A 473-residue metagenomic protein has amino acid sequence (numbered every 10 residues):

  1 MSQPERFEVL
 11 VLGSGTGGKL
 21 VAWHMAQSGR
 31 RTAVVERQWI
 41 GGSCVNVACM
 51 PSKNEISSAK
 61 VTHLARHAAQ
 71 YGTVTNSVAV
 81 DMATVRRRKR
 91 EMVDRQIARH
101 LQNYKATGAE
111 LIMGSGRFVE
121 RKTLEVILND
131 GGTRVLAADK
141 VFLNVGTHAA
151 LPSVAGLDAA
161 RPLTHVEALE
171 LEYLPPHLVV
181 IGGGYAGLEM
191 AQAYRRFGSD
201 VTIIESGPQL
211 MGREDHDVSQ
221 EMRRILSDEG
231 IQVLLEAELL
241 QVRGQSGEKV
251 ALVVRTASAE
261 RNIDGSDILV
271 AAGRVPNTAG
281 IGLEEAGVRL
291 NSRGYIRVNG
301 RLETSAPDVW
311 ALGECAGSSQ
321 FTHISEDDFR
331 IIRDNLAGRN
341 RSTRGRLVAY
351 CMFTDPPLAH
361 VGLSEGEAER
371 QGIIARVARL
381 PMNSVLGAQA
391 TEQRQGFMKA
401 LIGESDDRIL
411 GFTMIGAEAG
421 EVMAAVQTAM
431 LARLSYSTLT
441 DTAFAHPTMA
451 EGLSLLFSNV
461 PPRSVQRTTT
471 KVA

Functional and structural regions predicted by a protein language model:
S2-F7, H24-R30, V35-L174, T202 (+7 more regions): Glycine-rich flavin
Q3-G15, L174-G184: Beta1/beta-strand and adjacent pyrophosphate-binding region of the FAD-binding site in flavoprotein oxidoreductases
L10-L12, G116, L124, V135-G146 (+5 more regions): Short hydrophobic core segments
L12-Q38, S43, M50, N54-V61 (+2 more regions): Flexible, glycine-rich terminal cap/loop adjacent to redox cofactors in electron-transfer oxidoreductases
G18, G184-G187, S325: Catalytic nucleophile loop
W23, Q192, R223-R224, G366: Alpha-helical segments flanking ligand/cofactor-binding loops in enzyme cores
C49, L143-D200, I204, Q232-V233 (+3 more regions): Glycine-rich dinucleotide-binding loop and its adjacent helix/turn
D158-L174, N262-N335: FAD-site-proximal beta/loop scaffold in flavoenzymes
